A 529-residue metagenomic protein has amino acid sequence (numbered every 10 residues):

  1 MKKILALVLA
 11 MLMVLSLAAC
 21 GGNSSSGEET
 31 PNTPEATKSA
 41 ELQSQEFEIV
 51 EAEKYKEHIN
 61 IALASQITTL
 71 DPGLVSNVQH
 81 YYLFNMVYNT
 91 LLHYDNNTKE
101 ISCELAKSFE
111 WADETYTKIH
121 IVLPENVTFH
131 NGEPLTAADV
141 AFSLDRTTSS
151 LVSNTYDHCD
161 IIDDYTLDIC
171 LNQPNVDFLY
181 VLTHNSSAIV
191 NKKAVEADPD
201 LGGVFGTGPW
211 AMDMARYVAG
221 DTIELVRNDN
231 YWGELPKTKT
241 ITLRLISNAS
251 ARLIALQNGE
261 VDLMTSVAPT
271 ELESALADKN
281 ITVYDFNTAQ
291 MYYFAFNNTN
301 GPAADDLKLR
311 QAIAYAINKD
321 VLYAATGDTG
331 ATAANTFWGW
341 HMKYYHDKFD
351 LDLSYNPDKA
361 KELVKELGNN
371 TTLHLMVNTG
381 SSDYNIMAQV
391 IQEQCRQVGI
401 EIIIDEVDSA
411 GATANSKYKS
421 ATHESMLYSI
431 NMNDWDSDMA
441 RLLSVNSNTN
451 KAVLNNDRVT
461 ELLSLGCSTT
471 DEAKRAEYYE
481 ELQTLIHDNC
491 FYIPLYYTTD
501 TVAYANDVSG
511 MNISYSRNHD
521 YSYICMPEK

Functional and structural regions predicted by a protein language model:
N60, T136-A141, D164-T166, P209 (+4 more regions): Alpha-helical secondary-structure segments
N60-A112, F205: N-terminal lobe/hinge region of extracytoplasmic solute-binding protein
V78, D95-E100, D164, T183-L235 (+2 more regions): Gly/Pro-rich hinge or "lid" segments in bacterial periplasmic/extracellular proteins
E110, V152-A194: Surface-exposed binding/hinge segments that line and control ligand-binding clefts or catalytic entry sites
D229-S274: Ligand-site clamp/hinge motif
A316-Y344, D383-Q392, K417-K529: Detector for C-terminal structural segments
T332-E366, S381-Y384: Structural transition elements
K361, K365-M432, N446: Ligand/substrate-recognition segments at binding pockets and active sites
